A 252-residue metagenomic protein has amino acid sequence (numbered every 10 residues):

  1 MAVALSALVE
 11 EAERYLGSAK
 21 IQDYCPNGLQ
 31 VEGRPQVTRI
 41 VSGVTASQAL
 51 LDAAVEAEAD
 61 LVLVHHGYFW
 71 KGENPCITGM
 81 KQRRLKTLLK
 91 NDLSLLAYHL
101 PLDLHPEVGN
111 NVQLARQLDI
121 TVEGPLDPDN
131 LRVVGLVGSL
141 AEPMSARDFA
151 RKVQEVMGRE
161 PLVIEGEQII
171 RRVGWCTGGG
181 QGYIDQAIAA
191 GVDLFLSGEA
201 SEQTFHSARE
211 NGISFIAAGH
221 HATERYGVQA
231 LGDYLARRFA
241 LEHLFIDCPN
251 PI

Functional and structural regions predicted by a protein language model:
M1-I252: Active-site catalytic microenvironments in core metabolic enzymes, especially phosphate/sugar-handling
